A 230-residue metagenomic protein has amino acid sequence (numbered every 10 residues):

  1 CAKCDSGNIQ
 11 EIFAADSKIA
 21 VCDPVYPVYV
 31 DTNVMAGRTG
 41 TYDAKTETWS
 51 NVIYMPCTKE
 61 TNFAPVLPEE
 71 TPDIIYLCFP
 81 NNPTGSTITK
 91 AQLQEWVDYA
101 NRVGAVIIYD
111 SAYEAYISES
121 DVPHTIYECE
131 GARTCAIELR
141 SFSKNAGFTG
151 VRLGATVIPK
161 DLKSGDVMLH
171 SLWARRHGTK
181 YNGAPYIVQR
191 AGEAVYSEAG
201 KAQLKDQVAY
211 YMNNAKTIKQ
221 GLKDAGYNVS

Functional and structural regions predicted by a protein language model:
C1-D98, E114-E119, P123-C129: Conserved core of the PLP fold type I
S17, V34, E128-M212, K216-G221 (+1 more regions): Conserved core segment of the aminotransferase class I/II
K45, S86, L93, A155-I158 (+2 more regions): Ubiquitous "structural anchor" signal
I74, V106, I137: Short, Asp-centered acidic motifs that coordinate Mg2+ and/or phosphate in catalytic or ligand-binding sites
F79, I107-I108: Residue-level marker for buried hydrophobic side chains located in beta-strands that build the well-ordered beta-sheet
R102-V103: Helix C-cap/helix->beta junction micro-motif
S111: Walker B catalytic acidic pair
